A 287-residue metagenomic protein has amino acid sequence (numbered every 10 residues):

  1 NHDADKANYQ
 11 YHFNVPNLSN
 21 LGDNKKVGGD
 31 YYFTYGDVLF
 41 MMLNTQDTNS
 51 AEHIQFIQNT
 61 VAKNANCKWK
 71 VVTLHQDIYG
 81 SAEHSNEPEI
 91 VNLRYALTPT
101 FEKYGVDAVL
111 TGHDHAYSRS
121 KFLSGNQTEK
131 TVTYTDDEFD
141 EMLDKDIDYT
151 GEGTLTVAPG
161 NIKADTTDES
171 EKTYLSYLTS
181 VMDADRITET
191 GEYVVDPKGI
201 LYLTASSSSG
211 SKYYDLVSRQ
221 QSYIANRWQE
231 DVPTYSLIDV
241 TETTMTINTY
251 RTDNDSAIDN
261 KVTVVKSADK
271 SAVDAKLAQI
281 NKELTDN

Functional and structural regions predicted by a protein language model:
N1, N44, V71-H75, F101-S118 (+1 more regions): Active-site neighborhood of phospho(di)ester-bond hydrolases with catalytic His/Asp-centered motifs
N1-N66, A96, S118, S124-S208 (+2 more regions): Extended active-site neighborhood of metal-dependent phosphoesterases/phosphodiesterases
Y9-N20, P99, V132, Y202 (+6 more regions): Mature, Sec-exported extracytoplasmic domains of Gram-positive
Y35-L39, L74-I78, Q221-N260: Extracellular low-complexity, Gly/Ser/Thr-rich intrinsically disordered linkers and protease-sensitive activation/hinge
M41-T48, A82-N92: The substrate-binding groove and active-site-proximal loops of carbohydrate-active enzymes, especially glycoside
T48-E52, E89-L93, G112, E230: Extracytoplasmic/periplasmic, Sec-exported soluble proteins
N64-H84: Short acidic, glycine-rich surface-loop motifs adjacent to enzyme active sites
Y79-A82, Y117-S120, S211-Y213, T246 (+1 more regions): Short catalytic/ligand-binding loop motif for oxyanion handling, primarily in non-cytosolic enzymes, centered on
